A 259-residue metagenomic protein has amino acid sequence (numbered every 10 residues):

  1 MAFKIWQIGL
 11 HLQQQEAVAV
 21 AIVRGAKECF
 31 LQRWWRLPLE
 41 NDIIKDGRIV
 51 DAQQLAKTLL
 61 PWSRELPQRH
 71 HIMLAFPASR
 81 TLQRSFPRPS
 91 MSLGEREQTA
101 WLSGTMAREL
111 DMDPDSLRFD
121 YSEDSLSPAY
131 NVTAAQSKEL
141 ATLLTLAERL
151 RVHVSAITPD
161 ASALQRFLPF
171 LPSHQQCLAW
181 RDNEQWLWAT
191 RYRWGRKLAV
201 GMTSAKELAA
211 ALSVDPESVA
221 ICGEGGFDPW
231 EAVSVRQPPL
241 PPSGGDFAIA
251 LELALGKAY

Functional and structural regions predicted by a protein language model:
M1-Y259: Hydrophobic/aromatic-enriched cytosolic interaction surfaces used to assemble or bind macromolecules
